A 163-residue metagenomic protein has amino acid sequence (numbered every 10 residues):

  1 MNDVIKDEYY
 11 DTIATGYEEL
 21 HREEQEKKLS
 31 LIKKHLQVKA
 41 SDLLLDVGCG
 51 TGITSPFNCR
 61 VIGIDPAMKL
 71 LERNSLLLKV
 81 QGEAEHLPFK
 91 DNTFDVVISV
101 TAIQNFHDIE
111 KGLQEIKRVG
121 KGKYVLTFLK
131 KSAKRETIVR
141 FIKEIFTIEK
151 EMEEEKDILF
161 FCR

Functional and structural regions predicted by a protein language model:
M1-Q37, E155: Conserved class I S-adenosyl-L-methionine
L45-H86: Class I SAM-dependent methyltransferase SAM/SAH-binding core
I98: A conserved beta-strand element that flanks and buttresses the S-adenosyl-L-methionine
T101-A102: Short catalytic micro-motifs in class I SAM-dependent methyltransferases
E110-K123: A short glycine-rich, Lys/Arg-flanked "PGG" loop and its adjoining helix->strand segment in the class I
G122-K130: Conserved beta-strand signature within the Rossmann-like core of class I S-adenosyl-L-methionine
S132-I145, I158: Short alpha-helix
E153-R163: Core SAM-dependent methyltransferase catalytic element
